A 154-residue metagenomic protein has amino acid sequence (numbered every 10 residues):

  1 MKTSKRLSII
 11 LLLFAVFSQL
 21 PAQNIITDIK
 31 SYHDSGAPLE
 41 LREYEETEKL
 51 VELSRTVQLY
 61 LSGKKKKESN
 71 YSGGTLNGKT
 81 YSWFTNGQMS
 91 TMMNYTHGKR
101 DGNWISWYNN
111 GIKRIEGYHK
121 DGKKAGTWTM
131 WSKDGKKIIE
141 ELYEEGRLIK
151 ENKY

Functional and structural regions predicted by a protein language model:
M1-I9: Bacterial N-terminal signal peptides that target proteins for export
K2, L20-W107, I112-K120, A125-M130 (+1 more regions): Periodic aromatic/glycine/histidine/acidic cluster detector with a strong bias toward beta-strand repeat architectures
S8-Q19: Bacterial N-terminal signal peptides
